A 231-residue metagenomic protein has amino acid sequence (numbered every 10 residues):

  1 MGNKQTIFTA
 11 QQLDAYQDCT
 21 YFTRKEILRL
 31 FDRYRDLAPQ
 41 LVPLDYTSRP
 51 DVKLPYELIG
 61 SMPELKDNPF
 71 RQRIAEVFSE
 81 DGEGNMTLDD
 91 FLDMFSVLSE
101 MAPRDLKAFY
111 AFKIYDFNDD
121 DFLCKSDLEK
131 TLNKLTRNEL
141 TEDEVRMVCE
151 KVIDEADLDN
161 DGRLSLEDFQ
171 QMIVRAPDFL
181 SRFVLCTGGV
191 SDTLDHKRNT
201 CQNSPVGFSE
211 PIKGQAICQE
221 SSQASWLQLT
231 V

Functional and structural regions predicted by a protein language model:
M1-A75, E80: Eukaryote-specific detector of the first structured module of a protein
D36, Y46-K66, A75, T87-S99 (+3 more regions): Amphipathic regulatory helices of Ca2+-sensor modules
L37, V77-F78, K113-F117, D154-A156: Calcium-binding motifs, dominated by EF-hand helix-loop-helix domains
A102-D105, D121: Mid-length scaffold segments of soluble, non-membrane domains
D120, D159-D161: Acidic carboxylate motifs that coordinate Ca2+ or other divalent cations, activating on Asp/Glu
R175-V231: C-terminal helix/juxtamembrane-tail motif
